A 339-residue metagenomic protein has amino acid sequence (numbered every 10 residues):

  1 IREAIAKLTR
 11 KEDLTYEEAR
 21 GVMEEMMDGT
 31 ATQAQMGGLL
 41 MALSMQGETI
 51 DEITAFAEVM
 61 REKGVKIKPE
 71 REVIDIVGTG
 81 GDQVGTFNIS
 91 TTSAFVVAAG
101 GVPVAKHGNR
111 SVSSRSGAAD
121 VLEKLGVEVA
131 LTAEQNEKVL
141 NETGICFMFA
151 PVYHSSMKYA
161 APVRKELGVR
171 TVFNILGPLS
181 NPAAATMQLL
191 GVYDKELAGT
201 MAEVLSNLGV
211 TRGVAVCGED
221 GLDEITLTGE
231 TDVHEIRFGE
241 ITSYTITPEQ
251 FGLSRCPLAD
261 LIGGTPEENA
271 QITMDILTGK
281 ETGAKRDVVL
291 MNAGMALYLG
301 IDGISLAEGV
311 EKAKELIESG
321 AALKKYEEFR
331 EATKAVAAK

Functional and structural regions predicted by a protein language model:
I1-E12, I76-V84: N-terminal basic/disordered segments at the start of proteins
K7, E62-V65, T86, G101 (+2 more regions): Glycine-rich anion-binding loops and their surrounding alpha/beta cores
L8-T54, R61-P69, V288-V289: N-terminal glycine-rich anion-binding loops that anchor highly charged ligand groups
T9, L40-S44, D75-G80, A296: Short glycine-rich or small-residue beta-strand-to-loop segments that form or flank ligand, phosphate, metal/Fe-S
T15, T32-Q33, T49, S90 (+4 more regions): Helix N-cap / loop-to-helix initiation motif
G38, T92-V96, V288, N292-M295: Short amphipathic alpha-helical face segments that pack within enzyme cores and frequently flank/anchor catalytic
L40, F87-T143: A glycine-rich phosphate/pyrophosphate-binding beta-strand-loop-alpha-helix module
G47-V112: Active-site cofactor/substrate anionic-group-binding motifs, chiefly glycine- and Lys/Arg-rich phosphate-binding loops
